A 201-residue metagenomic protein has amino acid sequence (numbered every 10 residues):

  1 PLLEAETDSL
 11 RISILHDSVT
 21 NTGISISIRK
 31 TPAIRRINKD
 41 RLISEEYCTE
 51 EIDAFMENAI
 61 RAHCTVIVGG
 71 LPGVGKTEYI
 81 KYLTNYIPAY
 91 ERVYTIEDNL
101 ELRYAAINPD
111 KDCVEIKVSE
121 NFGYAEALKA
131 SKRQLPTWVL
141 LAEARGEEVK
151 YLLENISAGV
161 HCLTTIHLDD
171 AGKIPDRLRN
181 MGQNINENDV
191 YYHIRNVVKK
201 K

Functional and structural regions predicted by a protein language model:
P1-A62: P-loop NTP-binding catalytic core
C64-G69, T84-V197: Switch/coupling sub-region of P-loop NTPases
G73: Walker A (P-loop) phosphate-binding loop of P-loop NTPases
K76: Conserved lysine of the Walker
Y79, L83: Hydrophobic positions on the alpha1 helix immediately C-terminal to the Walker A/P-loop
